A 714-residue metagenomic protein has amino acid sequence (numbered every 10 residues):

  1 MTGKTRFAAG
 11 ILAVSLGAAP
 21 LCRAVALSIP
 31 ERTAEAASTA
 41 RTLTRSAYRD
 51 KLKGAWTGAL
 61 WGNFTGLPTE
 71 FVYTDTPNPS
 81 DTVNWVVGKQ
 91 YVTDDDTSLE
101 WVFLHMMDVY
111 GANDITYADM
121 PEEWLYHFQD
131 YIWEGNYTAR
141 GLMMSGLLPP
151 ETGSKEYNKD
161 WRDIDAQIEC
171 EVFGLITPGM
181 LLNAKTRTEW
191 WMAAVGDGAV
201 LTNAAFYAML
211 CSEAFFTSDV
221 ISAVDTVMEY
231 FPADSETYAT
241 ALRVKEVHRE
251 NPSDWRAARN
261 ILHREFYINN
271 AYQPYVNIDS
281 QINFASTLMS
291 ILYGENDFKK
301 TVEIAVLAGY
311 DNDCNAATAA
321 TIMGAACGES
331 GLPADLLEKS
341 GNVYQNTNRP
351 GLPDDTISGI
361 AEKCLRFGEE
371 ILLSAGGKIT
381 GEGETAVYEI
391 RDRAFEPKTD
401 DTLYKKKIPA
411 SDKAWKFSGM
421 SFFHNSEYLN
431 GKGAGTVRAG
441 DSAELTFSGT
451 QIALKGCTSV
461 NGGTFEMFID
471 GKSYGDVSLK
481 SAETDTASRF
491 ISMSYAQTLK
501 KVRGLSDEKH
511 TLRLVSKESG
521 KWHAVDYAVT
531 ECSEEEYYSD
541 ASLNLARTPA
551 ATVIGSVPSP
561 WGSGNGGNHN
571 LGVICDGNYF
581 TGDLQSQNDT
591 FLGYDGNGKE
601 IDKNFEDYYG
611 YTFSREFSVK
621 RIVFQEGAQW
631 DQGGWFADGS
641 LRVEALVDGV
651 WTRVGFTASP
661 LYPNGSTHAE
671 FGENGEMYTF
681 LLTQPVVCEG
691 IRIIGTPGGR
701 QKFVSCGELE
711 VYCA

Functional and structural regions predicted by a protein language model:
A19-A36: Sec-dependent signal peptide cleavage junction
L43, Y48, G153-W161, V172-M180 (+2 more regions): Accessory "access/gating" subregions that flank catalytic or transport cores
P68-W101, Y117-I132: Active-site-surrounding "flap" and adjacent substrate/cofactor-binding loops of secreted or lumenal enzymes, prototyped
P79-D81, Y207, L288-G368: Catalytic phosphate/nucleotide-handling subdomain of diverse soluble enzymes
R391-L545, P549, Y611, G627: Glycan-recognition surfaces in beta-rich domains, encompassing non-catalytic CBMs and lectin-like receptor-binding
S442-T446, K455, Q585-G655, N674-A714: Aromatic, loop-rich ligand-recognition surfaces of beta-strand-rich domains
A487-D507, K517, P663-I691, G695-R700: Beta-sandwich interaction modules
E536-R615, G627-W635, P660-E673, E710: Disordered, acidic Ser/Thr/Pro-rich linker "stalks" and the adjacent N-terminal cap of the next globular domain
